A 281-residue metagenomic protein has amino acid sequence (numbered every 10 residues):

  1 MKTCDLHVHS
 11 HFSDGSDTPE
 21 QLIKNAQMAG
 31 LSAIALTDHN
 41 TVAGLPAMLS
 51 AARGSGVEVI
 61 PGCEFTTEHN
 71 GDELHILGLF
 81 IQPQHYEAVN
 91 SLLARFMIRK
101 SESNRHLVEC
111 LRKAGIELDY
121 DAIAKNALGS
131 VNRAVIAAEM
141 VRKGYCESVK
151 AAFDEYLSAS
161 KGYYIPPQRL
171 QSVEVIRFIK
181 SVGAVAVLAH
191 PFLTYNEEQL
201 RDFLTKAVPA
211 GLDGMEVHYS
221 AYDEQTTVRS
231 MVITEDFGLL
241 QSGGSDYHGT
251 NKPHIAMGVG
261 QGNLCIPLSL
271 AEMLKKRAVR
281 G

Functional and structural regions predicted by a protein language model:
M1-E73, L157-S158, E174-Y195, Q199-K252: An N-terminally biased module of ancient metal coordination in phosphate/nucleic-acid-related enzymes
A51-D202, L264-R280: Extended substrate/RNA-proximal surfaces in nucleic-acid metabolism proteins
E224-T227, S245-V279: Catalytic core of soluble alpha/beta enzymes
